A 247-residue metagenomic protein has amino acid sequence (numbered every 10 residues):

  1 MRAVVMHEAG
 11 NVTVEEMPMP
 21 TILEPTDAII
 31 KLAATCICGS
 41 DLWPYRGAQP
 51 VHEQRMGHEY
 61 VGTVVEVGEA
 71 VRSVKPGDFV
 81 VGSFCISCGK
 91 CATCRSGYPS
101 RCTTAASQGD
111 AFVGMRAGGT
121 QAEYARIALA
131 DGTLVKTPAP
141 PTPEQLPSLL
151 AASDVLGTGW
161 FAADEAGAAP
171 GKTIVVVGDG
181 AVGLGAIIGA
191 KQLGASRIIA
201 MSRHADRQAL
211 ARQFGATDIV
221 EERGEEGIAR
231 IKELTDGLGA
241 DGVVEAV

Functional and structural regions predicted by a protein language model:
R2, D27-I29, T173: Residues that mark the start of a beta-strand
H7, M19-P20, V51-G57, F112-G118 (+1 more regions): Short Gly/Pro-enriched turn/cap motifs at secondary-structure boundaries
V12, K90-V177: NAD(P)H dinucleotide-binding glycine-rich loop of Rossmann-like/cofactor-binding domains, especially the beta1-alpha1
P20-T35, Y45-R95, P138-T142: Glycine-rich beta-strand-centered segment in the early N-terminal region that forms part of a ligand/cofactor-binding
P141-E225, A229, G242: Mid-domain Rossmann-like dinucleotide-binding core that forms the NAD(H)/NADP(H) cofactor-binding site
L234-G242: A glycine-rich helix->loop->beta "capping" turn within Rossmann-like NAD(P)(H)-dependent oxidoreductase domains
E245-V247: Beta-loop-alpha module in the N-terminal Rossmann-like domain of NAD(P)-dependent dehydrogenases, especially those
